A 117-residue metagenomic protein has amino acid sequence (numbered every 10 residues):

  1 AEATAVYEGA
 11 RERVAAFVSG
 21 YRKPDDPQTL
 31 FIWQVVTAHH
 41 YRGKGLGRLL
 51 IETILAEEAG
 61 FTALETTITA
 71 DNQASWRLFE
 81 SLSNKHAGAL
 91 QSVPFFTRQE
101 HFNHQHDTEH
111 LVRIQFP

Functional and structural regions predicted by a protein language model:
A1-Q28, W33, I51: Acetyl-CoA-dependent GNAT
E2, H106-R113: Short hydrophobic/aromatic beta-strand or adjacent loop that forms the aromatic wall/cage of a ligand/substrate-binding
E8-A10, I114-P117: Active-site beta-strand termini and strand-to-loop segments that position acidic
Q34-R42, I68-A70: A short, internal acetyl-CoA/4′-phosphopantetheine-binding micro-motif in the GNAT/acyltransferase core
T37, G43-A56, R77-S81: Conserved acetyl-CoA-binding loop-helix of GNAT-fold acetyltransferases
E58-A74, L78: Conserved GNAT acetyl-CoA-binding A-motif
A59, E80-A87: TPR/TPR-like (Sel1-like) alpha-helical repeat modules
T67-I68, N84-H104: Conserved catalytic-core motifs of GNAT/GCN5-like acyltransferases
